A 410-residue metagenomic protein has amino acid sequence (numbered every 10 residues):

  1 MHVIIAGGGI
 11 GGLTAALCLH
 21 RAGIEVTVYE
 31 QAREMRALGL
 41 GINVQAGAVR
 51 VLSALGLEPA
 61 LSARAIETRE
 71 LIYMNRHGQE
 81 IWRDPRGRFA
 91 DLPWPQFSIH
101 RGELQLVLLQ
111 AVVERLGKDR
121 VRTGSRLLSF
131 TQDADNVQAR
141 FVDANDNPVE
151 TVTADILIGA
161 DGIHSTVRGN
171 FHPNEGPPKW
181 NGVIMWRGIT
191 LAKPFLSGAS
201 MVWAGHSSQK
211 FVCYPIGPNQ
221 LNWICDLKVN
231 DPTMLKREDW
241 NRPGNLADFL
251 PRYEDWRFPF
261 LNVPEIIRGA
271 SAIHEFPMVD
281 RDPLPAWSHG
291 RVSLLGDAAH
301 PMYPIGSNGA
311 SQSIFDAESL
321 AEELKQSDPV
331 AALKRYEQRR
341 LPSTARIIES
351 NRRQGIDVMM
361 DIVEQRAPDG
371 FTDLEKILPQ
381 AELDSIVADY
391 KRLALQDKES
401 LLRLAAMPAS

Functional and structural regions predicted by a protein language model:
M1-V3, H20, G47-R187, P232-L235 (+2 more regions): Conserved N-terminal helical subregion
I4, T27, R120, N222-I224: A structural signal for isolated positions on well-ordered beta-strands in alpha/beta enzyme cores
A6-R33, I158-G159, W186, C213 (+2 more regions): Conserved mid-domain beta->alpha element of the FAD-binding
R33-S53: Conserved N-terminal glycine-rich FAD pyrophosphate-binding loop of Rossmann-like flavoproteins
P59, L191-G198, Q326-S327: Short helix-loop capping/hinge motifs at secondary-structure junctions, enriched in acidic/polar residues
A63, G78, P285, G306 (+1 more regions): C-terminal helical "tail/cap" subdomain of flavin- and related membrane-associated enzymes
A63-R64, R120, D255-A272, D328-K334 (+1 more regions): Acidic/histidine metal-binding catalytic segments
M74, A199-L235, L250-D255, M278 (+1 more regions): Active-site substrate-recognition segment that forms the wall of the catalytic cavity or substrate channel
